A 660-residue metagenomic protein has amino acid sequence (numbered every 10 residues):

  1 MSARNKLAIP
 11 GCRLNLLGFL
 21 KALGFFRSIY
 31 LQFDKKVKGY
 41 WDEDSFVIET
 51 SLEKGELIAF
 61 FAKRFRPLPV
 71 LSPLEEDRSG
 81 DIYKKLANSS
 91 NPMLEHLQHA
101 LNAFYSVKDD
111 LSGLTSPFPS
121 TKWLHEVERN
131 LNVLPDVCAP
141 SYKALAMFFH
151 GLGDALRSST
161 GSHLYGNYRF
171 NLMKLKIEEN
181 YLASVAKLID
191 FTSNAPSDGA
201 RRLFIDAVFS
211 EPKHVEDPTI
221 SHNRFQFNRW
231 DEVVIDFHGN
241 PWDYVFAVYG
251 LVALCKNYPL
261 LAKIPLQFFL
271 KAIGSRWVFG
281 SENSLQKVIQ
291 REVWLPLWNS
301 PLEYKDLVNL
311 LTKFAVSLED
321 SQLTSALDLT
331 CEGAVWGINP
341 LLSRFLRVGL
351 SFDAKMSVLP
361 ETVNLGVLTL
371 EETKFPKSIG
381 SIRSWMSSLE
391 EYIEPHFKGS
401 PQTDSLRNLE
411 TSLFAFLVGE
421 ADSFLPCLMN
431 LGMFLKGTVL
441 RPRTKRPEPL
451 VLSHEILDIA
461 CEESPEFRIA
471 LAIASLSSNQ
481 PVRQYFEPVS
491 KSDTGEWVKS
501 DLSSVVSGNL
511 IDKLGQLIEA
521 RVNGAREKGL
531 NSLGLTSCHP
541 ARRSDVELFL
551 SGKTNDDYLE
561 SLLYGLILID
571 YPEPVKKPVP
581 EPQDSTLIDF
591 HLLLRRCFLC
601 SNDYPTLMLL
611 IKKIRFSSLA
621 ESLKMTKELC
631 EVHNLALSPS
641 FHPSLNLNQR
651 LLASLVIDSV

Functional and structural regions predicted by a protein language model:
M1-R201, A247, C255, L645: Conserved small-residue
L17-Q32, A183, W242-L254, N309 (+5 more regions): Short, hydrophobic/amphipathic alpha-helical patches that form generic packing surfaces within helical domains
F19, F25, C331-G333, N339 (+5 more regions): Short, Φ-rich (hydrophobic/aromatic) sequence segments
F26-Q32, S89, A103, V107-D110 (+20 more regions): Surface-exposed polar/charged interaction patches
D109, S193-S197, V248, L260-K263 (+6 more regions): Residue-level signal for secondary-structure boundary elements
F118-L342: Basic, glycine-/proline-tolerant helical and adjacent loop/strand elements that line or dock onto nucleic-acid
W242-V245, Y249, A253, L261-P265 (+1 more regions): Elongated scaffolding segments in large macromolecular assemblies, built predominantly from amphipathic alpha-helices
E410-F414, V418-V660: C-terminal domain/tail detector
